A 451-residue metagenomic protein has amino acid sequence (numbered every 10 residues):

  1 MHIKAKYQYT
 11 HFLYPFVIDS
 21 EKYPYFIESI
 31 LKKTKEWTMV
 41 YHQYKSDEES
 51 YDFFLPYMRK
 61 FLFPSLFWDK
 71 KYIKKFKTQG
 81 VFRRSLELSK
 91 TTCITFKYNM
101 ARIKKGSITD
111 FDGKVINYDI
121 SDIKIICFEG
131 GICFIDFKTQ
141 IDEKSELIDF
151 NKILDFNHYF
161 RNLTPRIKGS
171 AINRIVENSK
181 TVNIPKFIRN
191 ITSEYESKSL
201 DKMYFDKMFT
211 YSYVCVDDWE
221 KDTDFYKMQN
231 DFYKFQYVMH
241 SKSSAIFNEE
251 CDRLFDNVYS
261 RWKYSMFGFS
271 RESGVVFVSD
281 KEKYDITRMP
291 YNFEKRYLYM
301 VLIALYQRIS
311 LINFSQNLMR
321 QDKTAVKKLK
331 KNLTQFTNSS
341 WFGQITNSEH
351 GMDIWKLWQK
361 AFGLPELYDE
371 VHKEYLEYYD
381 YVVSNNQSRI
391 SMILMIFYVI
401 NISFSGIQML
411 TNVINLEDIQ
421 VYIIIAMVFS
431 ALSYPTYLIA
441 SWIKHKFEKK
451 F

Functional and structural regions predicted by a protein language model:
M1, F111-K114, D285, L318-K328 (+2 more regions): Generic structural signal for short, solvent-exposed loop/turn connectors between secondary structure elements
M1-E220: N-terminal pre-transmembrane cytosolic regions of membrane proteins
I3-T10, Y14-F16, E370-F451: Hydrophobic alpha-helical transmembrane segments and their immediately adjacent juxtamembrane loops
I120-S121, W262-K263, S433: Short beta-strand-initiation
D136, N317, I425-A426: Secondary-structure boundary/capping motif
E143-F156, I309-I312, D322-A325, D418: Intrinsic-disorder/low-complexity, polar/charged segments
R189-S310, Q316-M319: N-terminal extramembrane/targeting module of integral membrane proteins
F293-L410: Membrane-associated alpha-helical segments
